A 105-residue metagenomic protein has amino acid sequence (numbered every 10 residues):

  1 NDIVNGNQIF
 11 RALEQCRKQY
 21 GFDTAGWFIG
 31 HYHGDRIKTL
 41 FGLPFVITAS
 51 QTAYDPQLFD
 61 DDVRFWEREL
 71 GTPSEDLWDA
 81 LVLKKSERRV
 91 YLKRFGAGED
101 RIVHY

Functional and structural regions predicted by a protein language model:
D2-K85: Conserved beta-sheet core of the metallophosphoesterase superfamily
G71-Y105: A short C-terminal boundary segment appended to hydrolase-like catalytic domains
